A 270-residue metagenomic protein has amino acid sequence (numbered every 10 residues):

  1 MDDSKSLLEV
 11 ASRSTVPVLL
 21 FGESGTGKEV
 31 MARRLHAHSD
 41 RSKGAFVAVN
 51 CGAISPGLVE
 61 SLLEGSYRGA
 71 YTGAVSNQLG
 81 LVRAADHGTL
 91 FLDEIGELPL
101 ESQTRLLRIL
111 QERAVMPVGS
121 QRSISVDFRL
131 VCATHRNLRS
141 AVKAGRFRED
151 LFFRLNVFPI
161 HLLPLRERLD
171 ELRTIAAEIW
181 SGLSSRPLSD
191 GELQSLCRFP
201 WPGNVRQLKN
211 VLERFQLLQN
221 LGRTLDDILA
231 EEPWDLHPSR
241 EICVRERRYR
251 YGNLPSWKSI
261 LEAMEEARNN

Functional and structural regions predicted by a protein language model:
D2, S6, S12-S14, E23 (+4 more regions): Nucleotide-binding/hydrolysis machinery
S6-G73, R83-P99, P164-L169: Conserved post-Walker A coupling segment in P-loop NTPases
G27-K28, R33, E241-N270: Bacterial C-terminal helix-turn-helix
H36, N50-A53, G203-N210, N269-N270: Amphipathic alpha-helical repeat scaffolds
V47, N77-H87, F91, P99-R105 (+2 more regions): AAA+/SF3 P-loop NTPase mechanochemical coupling elements
A53-L58, N77, G96-L98, R122 (+2 more regions): Conserved phosphotransfer active-site motifs of two-component signaling proteins, especially the receiver
G69-S76, E112-P117, S140: Short gly/ser/thr-rich secondary-structure transition/capping motifs
